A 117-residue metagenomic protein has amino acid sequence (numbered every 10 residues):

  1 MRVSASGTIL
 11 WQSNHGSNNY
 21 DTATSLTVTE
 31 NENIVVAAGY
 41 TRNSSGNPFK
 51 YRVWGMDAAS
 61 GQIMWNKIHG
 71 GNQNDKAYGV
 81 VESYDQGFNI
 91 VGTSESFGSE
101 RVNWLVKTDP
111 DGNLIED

Functional and structural regions predicted by a protein language model:
M1-D117: A sequence-level/structural motif corresponding to short, flexible coil/turn segments enriched in small polar residues
